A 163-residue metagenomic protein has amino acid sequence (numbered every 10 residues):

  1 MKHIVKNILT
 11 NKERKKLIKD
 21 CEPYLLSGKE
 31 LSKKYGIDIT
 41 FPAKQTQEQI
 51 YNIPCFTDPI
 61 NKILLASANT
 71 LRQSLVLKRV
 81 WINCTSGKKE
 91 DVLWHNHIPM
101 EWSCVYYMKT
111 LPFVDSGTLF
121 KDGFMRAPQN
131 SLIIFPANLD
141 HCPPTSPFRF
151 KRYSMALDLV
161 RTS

Functional and structural regions predicted by a protein language model:
M1-Q73, D91: Non-heme Fe(II)/2-oxoglutarate
Q73-T145, F150-S163: Catalytic core of non-heme Fe(II) oxygenases with the double-stranded beta-helix
